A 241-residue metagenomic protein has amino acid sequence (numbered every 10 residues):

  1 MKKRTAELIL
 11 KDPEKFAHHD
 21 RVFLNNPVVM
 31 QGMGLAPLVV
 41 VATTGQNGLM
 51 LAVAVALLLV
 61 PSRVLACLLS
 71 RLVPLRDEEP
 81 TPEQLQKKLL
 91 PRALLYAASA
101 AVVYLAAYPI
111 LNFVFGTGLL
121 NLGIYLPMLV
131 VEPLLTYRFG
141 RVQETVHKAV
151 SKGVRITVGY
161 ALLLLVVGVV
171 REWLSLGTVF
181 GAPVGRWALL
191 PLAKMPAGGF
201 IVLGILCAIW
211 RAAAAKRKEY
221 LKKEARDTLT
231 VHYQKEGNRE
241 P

Functional and structural regions predicted by a protein language model:
M1-H19: Short, Lys/Arg-rich, polar N-terminal cytosolic tail immediately upstream of the first transmembrane signal-anchor
F16-A17, R21, V146-P241: C-terminal transmembrane helix-loop-helix hairpin of multi-pass membrane proteins
A17, L51-L59, R63, K88-Y104 (+5 more regions): Alpha-helical transmembrane segments of multi-pass membrane proteins, especially transporters and channels
G32-G45, L111-G116, P133-T145: Generic transmembrane alpha-helix signature in multi-pass membrane proteins, especially transporters/channels
G34-V39, V55-A56, V60, A100-P109 (+4 more regions): Hydrophobic core segments of alpha-helical transmembrane domains in multi-pass membrane transport and ion-translocation
A36-S99: Selected alpha-helical membrane-embedding segments in polytopic membrane proteins
L68-E78, V114, F139-V150, E172-W173: A cytosolic-side transmembrane-helix exit/cap motif
L72-R138: Ordered, amphipathic secondary-structure segments that act as subunit-interaction surfaces in large macromolecular
